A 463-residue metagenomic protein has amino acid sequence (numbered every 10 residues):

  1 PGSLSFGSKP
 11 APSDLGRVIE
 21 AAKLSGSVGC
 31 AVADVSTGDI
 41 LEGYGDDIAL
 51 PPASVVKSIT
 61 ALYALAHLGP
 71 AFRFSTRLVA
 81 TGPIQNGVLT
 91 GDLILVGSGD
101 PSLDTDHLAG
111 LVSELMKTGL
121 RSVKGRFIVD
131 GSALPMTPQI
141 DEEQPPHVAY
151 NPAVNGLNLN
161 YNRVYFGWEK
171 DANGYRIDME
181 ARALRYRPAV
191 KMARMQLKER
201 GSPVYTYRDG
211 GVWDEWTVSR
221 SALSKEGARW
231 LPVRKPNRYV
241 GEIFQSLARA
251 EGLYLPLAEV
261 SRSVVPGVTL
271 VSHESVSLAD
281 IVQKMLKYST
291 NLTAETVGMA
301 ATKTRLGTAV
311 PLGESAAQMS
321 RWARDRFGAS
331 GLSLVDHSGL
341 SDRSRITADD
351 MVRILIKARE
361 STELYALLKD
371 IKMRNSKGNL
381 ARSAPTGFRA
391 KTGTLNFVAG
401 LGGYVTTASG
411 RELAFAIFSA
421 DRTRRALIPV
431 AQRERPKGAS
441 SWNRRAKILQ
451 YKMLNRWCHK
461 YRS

Functional and structural regions predicted by a protein language model:
G2-A49, A109, E114-T118: Beta-lactamase-like hydrolase cores
S27-G29, N86-N158, N162, A301-D350: Mid-domain, small-residue-enriched loop/turn segments at the edges of structured enzyme/sensor domains
G38, P52-P70, F127, L157 (+3 more regions): Active-site SXXK
L41-G43, G298-S463: Small-residue-rich helix-loop
A66-T81, P256-E259, L364-Y365: Short, well-structured active-site flanking segments
P83, G201-D209, A399-T407: Short, surface-exposed beta-strand/loop micro-motifs that present aromatic residues
D130-A193, R343-A384: A conserved catalytic-loop motif detector
M195-Y365: A small/polar active-site loop signature that marks catalytic segments
